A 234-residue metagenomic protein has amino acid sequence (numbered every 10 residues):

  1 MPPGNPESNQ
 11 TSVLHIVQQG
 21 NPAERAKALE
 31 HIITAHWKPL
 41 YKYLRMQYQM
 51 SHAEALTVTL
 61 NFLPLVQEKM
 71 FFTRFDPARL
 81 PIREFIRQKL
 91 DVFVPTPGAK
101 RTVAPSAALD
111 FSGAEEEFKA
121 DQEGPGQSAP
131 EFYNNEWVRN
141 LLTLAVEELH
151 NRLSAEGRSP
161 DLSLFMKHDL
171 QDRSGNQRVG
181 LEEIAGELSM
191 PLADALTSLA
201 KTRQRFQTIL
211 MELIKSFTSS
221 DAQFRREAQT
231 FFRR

Functional and structural regions predicted by a protein language model:
M1-R234: Intrinsic, short, N-terminal disordered tails of RNA polymerase sigma-factor systems
